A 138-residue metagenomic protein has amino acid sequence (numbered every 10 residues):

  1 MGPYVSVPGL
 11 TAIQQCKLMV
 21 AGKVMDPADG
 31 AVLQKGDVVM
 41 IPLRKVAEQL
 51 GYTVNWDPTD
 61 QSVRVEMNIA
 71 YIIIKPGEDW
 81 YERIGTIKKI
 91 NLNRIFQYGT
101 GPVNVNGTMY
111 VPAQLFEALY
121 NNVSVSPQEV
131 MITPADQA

Functional and structural regions predicted by a protein language model:
M1-A138: Primary recognition of N-terminal secretory signal peptides and signal-anchoring hydrophobic helices
